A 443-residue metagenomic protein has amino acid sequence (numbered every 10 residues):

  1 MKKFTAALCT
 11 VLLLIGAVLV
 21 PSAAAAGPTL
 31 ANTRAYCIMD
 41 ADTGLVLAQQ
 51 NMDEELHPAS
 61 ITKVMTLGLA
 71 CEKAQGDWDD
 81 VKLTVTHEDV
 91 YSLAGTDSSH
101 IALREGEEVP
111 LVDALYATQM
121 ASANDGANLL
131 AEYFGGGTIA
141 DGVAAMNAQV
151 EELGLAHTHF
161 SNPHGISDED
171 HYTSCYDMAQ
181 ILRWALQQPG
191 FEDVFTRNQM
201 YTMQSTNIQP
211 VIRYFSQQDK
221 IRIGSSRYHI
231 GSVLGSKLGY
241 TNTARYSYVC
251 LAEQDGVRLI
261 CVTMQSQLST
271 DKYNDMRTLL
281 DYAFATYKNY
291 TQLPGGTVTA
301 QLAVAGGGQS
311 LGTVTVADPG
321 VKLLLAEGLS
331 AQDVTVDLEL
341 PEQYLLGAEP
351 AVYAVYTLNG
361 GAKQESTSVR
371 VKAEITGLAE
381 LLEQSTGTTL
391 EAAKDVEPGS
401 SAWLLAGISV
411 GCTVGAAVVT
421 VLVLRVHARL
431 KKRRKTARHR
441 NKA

Functional and structural regions predicted by a protein language model:
M1-T5, P58, L111, G399-G407: Structural motif marking the loop-to-transmembrane transition
K3-A24, A406-R425: Sec-dependent N-terminal signal peptides of Gram-positive bacterial secreted proteins and lipoproteins
I15-G16, G76, T206: Residues in and immediately flanking transmembrane alpha helices
A23-Y176, Q180-P189: Active-site-adjacent loops and short helices of periplasmic peptidoglycan-processing enzymes
L155-A156, E169-Y172, Y176-T413, V421 (+3 more regions): Domain-terminus/edge residues, biased toward the C-terminal soluble/receptor-binding domains of extracytoplasmic
